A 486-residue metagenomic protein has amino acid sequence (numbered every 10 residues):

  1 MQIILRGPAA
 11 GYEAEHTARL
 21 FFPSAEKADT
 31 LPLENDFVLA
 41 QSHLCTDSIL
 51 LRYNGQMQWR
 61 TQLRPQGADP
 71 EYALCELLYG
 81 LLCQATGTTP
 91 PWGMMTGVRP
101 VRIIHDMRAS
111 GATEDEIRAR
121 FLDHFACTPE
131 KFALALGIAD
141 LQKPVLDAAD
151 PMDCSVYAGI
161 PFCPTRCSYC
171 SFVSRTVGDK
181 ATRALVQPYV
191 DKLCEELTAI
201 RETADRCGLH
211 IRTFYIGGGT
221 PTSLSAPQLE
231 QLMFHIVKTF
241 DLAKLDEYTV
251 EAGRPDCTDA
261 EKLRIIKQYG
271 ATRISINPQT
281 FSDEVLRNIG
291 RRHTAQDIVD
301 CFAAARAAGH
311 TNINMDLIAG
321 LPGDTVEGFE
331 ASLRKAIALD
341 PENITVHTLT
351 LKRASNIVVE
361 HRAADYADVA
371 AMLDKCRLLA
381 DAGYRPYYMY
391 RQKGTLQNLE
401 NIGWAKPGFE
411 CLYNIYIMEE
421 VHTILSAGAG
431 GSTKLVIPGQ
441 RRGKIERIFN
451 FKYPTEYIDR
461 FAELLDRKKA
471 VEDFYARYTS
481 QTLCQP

Functional and structural regions predicted by a protein language model:
M1-S110, L193, P407-P486: Radical SAM enzyme core and accessory elements
I49-L51, A158, I274-I276: Short beta-strand motif preference
L82-T89, A109-V156, C207: N-terminal [4Fe-4S]-dependent radical SAM core
R99-I103, M107, E116, R120 (+1 more regions): A general alpha-helix detector
P151-V190: Canonical Radical SAM [4Fe-4S] cluster-binding loop centered on the CxxxCxxC motif and its immediate flanking residues
S174-D374: Conserved non-cysteine loop/helix-boundary elements of the Radical SAM core domain that shape
E284, N288-I289, A319-V326, P341-D365 (+2 more regions): Flexible glycine/acidic-rich beta-alpha junction loops that bind and position SAM and/or redox cofactors in anaerobic
V369-G394: TRNA-binding/sensing appendages of the translation machinery
